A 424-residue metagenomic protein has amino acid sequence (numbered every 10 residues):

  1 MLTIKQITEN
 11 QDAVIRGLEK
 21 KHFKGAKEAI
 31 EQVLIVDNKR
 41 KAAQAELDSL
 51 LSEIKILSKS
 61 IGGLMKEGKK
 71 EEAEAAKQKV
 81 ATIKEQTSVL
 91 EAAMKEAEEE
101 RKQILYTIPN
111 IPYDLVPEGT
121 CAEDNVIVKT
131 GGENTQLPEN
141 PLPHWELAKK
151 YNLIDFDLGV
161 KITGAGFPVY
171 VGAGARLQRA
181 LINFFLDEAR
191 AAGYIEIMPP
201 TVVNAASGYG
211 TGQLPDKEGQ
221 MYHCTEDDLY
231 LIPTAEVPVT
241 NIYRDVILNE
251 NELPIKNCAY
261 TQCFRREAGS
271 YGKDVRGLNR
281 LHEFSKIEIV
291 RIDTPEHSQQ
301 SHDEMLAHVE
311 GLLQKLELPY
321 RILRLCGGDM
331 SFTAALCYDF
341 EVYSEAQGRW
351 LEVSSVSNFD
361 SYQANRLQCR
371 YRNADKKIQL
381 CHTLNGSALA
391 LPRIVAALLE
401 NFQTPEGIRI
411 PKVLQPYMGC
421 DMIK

Functional and structural regions predicted by a protein language model:
M1-T135, L153, D157: N-terminal alpha-helical targeting/anchoring segments
K27, T130-K424: TRNA-recognition modules of translation machinery and tRNA-sensing kinases, especially anticodon-binding
